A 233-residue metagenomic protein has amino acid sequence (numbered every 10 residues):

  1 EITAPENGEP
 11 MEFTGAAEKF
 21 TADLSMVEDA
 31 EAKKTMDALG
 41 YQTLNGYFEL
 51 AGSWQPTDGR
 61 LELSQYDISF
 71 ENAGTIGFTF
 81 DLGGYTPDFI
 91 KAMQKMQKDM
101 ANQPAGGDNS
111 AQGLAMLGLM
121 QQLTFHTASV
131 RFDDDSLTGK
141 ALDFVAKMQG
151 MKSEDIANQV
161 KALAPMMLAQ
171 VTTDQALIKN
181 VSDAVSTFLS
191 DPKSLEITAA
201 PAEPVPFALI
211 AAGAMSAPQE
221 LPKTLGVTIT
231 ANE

Functional and structural regions predicted by a protein language model:
E1-E233: Glycine-rich, small/hydroxylated-residue low-complexity segments
